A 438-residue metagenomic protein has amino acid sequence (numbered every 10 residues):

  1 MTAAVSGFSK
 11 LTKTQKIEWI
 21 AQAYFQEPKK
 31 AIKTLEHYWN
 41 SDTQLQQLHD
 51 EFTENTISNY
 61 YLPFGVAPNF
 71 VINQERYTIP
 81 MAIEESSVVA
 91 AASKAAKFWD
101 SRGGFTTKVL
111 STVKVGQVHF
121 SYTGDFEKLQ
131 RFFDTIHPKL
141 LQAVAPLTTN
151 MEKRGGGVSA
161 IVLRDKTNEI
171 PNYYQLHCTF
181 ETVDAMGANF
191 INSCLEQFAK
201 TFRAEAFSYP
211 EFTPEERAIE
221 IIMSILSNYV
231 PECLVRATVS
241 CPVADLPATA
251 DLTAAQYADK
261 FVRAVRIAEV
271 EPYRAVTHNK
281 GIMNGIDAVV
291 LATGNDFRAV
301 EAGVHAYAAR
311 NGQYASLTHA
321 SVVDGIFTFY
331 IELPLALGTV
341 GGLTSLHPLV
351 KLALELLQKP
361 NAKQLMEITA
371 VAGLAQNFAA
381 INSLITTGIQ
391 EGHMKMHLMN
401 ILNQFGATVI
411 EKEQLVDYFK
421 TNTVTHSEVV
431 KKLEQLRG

Functional and structural regions predicted by a protein language model:
M1-Y77, M81, E85, F105 (+3 more regions): Acidic/polar, glycine-rich intrinsically disordered N-terminal extensions of enzymes
D50-L62, S93-F105, Q142-N168: Conserved alpha/beta core surface patches that mediate binding of polyanionic ligands
P63-A91, T182-I191, E269-N295, G373-A380 (+1 more regions): Conserved phosphate/anionic-ligand binding catalytic regions in large, soluble enzymes, centered on
R102-H137, A308-A370, Q376: A structural-propensity feature for long, helix-poor, extended segments
G104-L110, L147-A160, E205-N228, F297-G303 (+5 more regions): Flexible, glycine/charged-enriched surface loops at secondary-structure junctions
K114-E269: Glycine-rich, mobile lid/loop segments that gate access to catalytic sites or pores
S193-R203, E211-L349: Glycine-rich anion/phosphate-binding loop at the beta-strand->alpha-helix junction
P334-G438: Catalytic-core signal marking the mid-to-C-terminal active-site face
